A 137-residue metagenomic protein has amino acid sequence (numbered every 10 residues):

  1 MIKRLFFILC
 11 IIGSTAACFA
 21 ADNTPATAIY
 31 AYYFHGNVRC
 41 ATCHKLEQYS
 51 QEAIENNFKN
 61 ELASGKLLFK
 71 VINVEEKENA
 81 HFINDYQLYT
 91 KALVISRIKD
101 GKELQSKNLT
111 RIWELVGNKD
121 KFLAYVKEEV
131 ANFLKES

Functional and structural regions predicted by a protein language model:
R4-S14: Sec-dependent N-terminal signal peptides
C18-D22: Boundary at the C-terminal end of the N-terminal hydrophobic targeting segment
P25-N56: Local sequence-structure signature of Cys/Sec-based thiol-disulfide redox active-site neighborhoods
G36-C43, E47, E76, Y86 (+2 more regions): Solvent-exposed, acidic/flexible segments
L62-E78: Thiol-based oxidoreductase modules, predominantly thioredoxin-like and allied folds used for disulfide exchange
E78, I83-K99, L104: Structural micro-motif
I95-E136: Non-catalytic, surface beta->alpha helical segment in thiol-disulfide oxidoreductase systems
